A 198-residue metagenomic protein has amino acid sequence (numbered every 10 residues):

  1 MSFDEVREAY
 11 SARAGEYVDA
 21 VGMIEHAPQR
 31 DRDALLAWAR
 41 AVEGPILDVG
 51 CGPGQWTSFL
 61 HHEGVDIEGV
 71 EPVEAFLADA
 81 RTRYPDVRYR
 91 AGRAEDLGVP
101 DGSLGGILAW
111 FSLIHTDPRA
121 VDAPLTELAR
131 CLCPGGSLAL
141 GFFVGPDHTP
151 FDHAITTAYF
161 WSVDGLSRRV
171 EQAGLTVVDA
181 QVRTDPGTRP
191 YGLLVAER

Functional and structural regions predicted by a protein language model:
M1-V42, Q55, P146: Conserved class I S-adenosyl-L-methionine
L47, P53-D96: Class I SAM-dependent methyltransferase SAM/SAH-binding core
E95-I107: A short acidic, Gly/Pro-enriched loop at the edge of an enzyme's catalytic core that lines a small-molecule cofactor
G106-R119: A short SAM/SAH-binding and catalytic strip from SAM-dependent methyltransferases
D122-P134: A short glycine-rich, Lys/Arg-flanked "PGG" loop and its adjoining helix->strand segment in the class I
G135-F142: Conserved beta-strand signature within the Rossmann-like core of class I S-adenosyl-L-methionine
T149-G165: Acceptor-substrate binding/catalytic loop of class I
R183-R198: Core SAM-dependent methyltransferase catalytic element
